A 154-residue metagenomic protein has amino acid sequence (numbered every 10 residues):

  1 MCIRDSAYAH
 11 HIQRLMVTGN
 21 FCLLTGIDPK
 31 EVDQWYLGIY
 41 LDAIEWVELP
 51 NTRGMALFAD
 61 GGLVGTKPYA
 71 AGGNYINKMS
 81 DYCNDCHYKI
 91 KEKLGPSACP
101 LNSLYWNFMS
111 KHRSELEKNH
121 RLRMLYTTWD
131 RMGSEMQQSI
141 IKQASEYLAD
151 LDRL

Functional and structural regions predicted by a protein language model:
M1: Phosphate/diphosphate ligand-binding glycine-rich loop within oxidoreductases
R4-L154: C-terminal catalytic domain of photolyase/cryptochrome flavoproteins, centering on the FAD-binding pocket
